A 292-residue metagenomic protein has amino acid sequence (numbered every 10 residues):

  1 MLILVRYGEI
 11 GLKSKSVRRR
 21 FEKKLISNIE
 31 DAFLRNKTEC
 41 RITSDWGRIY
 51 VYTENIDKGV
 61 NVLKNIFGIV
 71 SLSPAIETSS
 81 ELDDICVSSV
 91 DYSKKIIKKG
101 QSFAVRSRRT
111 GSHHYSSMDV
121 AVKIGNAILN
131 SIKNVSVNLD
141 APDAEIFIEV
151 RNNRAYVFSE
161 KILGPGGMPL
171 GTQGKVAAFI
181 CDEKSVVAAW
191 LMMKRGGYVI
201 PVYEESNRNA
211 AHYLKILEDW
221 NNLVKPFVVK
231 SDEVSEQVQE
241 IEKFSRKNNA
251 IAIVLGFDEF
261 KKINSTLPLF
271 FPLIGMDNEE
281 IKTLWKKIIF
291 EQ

Functional and structural regions predicted by a protein language model:
M1, E183, N221, S231 (+3 more regions): Low-complexity, intrinsically disordered short peptide segments enriched in small/polar/basic residues
M1-K225, R246, I289-Q292: RNA-binding accessory domains that recognize and position tRNA/RNA substrates
T78-D83, A144-I146, D232-Q239, M276-I281: A short acidic, often aromatic-flanked loop/helix-cap motif at beta-alpha or helix-coil junctions that lines enzyme
S89, V238-F244, E279-I289: Short, surface-exposed amphipathic charged segments that create phosphate/polyanion-binding patches used for binding
V224-F271, F290-Q292: Conserved adenosine/adenylate-binding substructure
S265-K287: Short, flexible loop segments at boundaries between secondary-structure elements
